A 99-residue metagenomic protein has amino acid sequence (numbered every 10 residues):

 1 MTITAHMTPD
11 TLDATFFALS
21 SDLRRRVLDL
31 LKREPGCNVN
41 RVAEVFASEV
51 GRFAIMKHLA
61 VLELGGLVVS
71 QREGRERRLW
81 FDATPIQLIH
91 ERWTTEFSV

Functional and structural regions predicted by a protein language model:
M1-L12: Short, intrinsically disordered or compositionally biased N-terminal tails of bacterial proteins
M7, T15, R92-E96: A general boundary/transition motif marking the beginning of the first structured unit of a protein
D10-A54, E73-Q87: N-terminal helix-turn-helix DNA-binding core of bacterial DNA-binding proteins
L59-A60: Short, hydrophobic-biased segments on the C-terminal half of alpha helices that form "recognition helices"
G66: Glycine-centered, phosphate/nucleic-acid-interacting loop/turn motifs that mediate DNA/RNA or nucleotide
S70: Short beta-strand "wing" residues that participate in macromolecule-binding interfaces
D82-V99: C-terminal structural segments of small proteins and small subunits
